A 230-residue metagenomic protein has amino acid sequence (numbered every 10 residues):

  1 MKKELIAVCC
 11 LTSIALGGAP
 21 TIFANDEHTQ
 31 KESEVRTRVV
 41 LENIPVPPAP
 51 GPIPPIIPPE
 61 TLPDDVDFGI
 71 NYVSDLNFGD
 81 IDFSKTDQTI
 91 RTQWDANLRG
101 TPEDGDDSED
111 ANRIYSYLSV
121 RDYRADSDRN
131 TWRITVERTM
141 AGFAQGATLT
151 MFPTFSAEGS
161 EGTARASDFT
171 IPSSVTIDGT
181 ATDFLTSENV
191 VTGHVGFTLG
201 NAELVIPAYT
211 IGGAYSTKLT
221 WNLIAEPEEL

Functional and structural regions predicted by a protein language model:
M1-N25: Sec-dependent N-terminal signal peptides of Gram-positive bacterial secreted proteins and lipoproteins
K2-E4, D106-D107, T176-I177: Intrinsic low-complexity, intrinsically disordered segments enriched in polar/basic residues
F23-G159, T192-L230: N-terminal small/polar-rich segments of proteins
G162-F197: Extracellular adhesion/glycan-binding regions together with long Ser/Thr- and acidic-residue-rich low-complexity tracts
